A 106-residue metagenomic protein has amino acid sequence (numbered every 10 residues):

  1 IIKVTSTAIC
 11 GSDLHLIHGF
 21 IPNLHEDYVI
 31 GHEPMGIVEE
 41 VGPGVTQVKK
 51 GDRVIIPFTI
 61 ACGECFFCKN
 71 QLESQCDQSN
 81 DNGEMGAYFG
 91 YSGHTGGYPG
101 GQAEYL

Functional and structural regions predicted by a protein language model:
I1-T7, F20-K69, E73-S74, P99: Glycine-rich beta-strand-centered segment in the early N-terminal region that forms part of a ligand/cofactor-binding
A8-C10, G44, N82, E104: Active-site/binding-pocket entry motifs
S12-H18: Cytochrome P450 core scaffold surrounding the K-helix E-X-X-R motif and the conserved "meander" helix-loop region
L14, Q47, Q75-S79: Short, solvent-exposed secondary-structure boundary/capping segments
H18-G19, F89: Short Pro/Gly-enriched beta-strand edge/turn motifs at strand-loop
E64-L106: NAD(P)H dinucleotide-binding glycine-rich loop of Rossmann-like/cofactor-binding domains, especially the beta1-alpha1
